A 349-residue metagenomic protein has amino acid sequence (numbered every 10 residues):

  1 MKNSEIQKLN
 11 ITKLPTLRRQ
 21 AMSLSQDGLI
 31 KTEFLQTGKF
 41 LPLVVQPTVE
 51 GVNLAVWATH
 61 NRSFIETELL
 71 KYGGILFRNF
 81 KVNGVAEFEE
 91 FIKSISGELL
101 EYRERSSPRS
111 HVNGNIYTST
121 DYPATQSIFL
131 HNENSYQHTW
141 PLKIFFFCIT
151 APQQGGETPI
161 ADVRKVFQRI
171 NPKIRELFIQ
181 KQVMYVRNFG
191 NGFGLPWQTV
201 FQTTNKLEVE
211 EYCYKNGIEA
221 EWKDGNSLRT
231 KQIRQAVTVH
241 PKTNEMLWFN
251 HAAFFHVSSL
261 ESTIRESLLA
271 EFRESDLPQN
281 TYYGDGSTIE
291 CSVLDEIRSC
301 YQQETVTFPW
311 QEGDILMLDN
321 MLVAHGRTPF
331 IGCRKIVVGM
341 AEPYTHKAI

Functional and structural regions predicted by a protein language model:
K2-W57, F64, E68-K71, A124-L130 (+2 more regions): Active-site environment of non-heme Fe oxygenases that use a 2-His-1-carboxylate facial triad
A55-T59, F88-E89: Conserved strand-to-helix beginnings and helix N-cap segments that scaffold or border functional pockets
Y72, G84-Y102: Membrane helical hairpin/interfacial module
G74-I75, E98-E104, Q153-P159: Short secondary-structure capping/junction motifs at helix and strand boundaries
N79-N83: Conserved DEDDh/DEDDy metal-dependent 3′-5′ exonuclease domain
L99-N132: A gly/proline- and charged-residue-enriched helix-loop-helix capping module
